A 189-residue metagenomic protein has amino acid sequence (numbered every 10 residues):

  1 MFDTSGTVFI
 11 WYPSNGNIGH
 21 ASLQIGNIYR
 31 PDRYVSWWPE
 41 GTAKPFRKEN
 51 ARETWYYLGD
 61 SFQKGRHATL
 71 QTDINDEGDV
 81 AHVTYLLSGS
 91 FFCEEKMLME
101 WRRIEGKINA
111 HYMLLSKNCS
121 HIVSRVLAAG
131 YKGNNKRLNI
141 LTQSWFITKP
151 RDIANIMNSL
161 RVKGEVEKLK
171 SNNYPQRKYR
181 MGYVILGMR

Functional and structural regions predicted by a protein language model:
M1-K117, F146-R189: Non-catalytic ligand/cofactor/substrate-binding and regulatory segments of enzyme domains
S124, Q143, A154: Short glycine-/small-residue-rich flexible loop motifs, especially phosphate/cofactor-binding loops
S124-K132: Sec-exported extracytoplasmic/periplasmic mature domains
K132-S144: Short, surface-exposed acidic
